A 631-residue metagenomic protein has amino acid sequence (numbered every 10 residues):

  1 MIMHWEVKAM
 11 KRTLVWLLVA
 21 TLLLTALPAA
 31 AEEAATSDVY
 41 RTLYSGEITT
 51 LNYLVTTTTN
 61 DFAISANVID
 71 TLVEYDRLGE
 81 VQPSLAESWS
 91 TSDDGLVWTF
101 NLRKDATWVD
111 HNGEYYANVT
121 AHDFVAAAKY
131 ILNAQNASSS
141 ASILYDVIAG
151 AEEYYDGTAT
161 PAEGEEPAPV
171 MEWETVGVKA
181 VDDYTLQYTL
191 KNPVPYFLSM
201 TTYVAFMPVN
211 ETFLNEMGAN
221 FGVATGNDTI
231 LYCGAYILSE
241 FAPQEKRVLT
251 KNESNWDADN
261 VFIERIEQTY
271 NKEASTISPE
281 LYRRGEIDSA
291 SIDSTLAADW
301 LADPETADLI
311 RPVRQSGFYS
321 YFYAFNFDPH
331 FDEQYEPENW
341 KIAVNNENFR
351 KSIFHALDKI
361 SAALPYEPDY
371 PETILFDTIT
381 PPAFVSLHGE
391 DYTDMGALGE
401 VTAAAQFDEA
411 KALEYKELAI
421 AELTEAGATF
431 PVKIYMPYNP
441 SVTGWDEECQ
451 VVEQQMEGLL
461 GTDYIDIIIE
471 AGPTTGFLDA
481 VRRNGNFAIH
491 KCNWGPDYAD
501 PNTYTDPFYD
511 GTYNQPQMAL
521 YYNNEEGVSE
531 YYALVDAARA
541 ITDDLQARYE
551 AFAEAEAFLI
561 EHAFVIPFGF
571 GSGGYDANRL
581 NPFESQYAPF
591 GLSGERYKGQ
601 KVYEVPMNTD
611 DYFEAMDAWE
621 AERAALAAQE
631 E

Functional and structural regions predicted by a protein language model:
T36-G46, V97-N101, F124-A127, L186-Q187 (+5 more regions): Short, well-ordered beta-strand elements
L43-D93, L231: N-terminal lobe/hinge region of extracytoplasmic solute-binding protein
E87-V147, Q187, S278-R284, N339-N345 (+1 more regions): Aromatic- and charge-enriched surface segment that lines or borders ligand/interaction sites
Y116, A121-A126, D183-T189, P193 (+7 more regions): Alpha-helical secondary-structure segments
A159-T175, V181-Y184, T189-E267, S275-T276 (+2 more regions): Gly/Pro-rich hinge or "lid" segments in bacterial periplasmic/extracellular proteins
S239-T250, T269-Q334, I360, L364-Y366: Extracellular/periplasmic solute-recognition and catalytic clefts
P243, T402-P496, L545, G573 (+1 more regions): Ligand/substrate-recognition segments at binding pockets and active sites
S352-T393, G444-Q454, A480-E631: Detector for C-terminal structural segments
